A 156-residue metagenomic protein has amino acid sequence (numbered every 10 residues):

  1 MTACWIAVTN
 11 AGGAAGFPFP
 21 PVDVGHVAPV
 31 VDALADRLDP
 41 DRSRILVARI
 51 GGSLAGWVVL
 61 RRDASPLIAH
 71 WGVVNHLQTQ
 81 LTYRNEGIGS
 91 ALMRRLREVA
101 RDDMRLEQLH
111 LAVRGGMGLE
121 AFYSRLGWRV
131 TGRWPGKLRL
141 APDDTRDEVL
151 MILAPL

Functional and structural regions predicted by a protein language model:
A3-H76, Q80-L81, M93-R95, V99 (+1 more regions): Acetyl-CoA-dependent GNAT
R84, L109-E120, K137-P142: Conserved beta-strand-loop-alpha-helix junction that forms the acyl-donor binding cleft
E86, S90, D102, G115-R133: Conserved active-site alpha-helix within GNAT-family acetyltransferase domains
M93, A100-V113: Conserved GNAT acetyl-CoA-binding A-motif
L111, R129, W134-L156: Terminal substrate-recognition subdomain of acyl/acetyltransferases
